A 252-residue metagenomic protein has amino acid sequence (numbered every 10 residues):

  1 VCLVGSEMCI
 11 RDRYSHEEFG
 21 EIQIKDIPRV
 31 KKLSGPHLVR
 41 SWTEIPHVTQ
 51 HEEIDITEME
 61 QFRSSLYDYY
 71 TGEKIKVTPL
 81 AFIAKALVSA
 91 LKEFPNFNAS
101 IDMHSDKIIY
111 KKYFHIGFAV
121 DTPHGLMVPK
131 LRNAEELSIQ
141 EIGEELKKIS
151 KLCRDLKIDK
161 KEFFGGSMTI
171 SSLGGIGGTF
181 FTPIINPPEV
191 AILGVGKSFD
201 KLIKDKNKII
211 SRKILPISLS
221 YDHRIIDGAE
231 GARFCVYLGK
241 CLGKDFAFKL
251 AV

Functional and structural regions predicted by a protein language model:
S6, R11-V252: C-terminal catalytic/motor cores of large multi-domain enzyme assemblies
